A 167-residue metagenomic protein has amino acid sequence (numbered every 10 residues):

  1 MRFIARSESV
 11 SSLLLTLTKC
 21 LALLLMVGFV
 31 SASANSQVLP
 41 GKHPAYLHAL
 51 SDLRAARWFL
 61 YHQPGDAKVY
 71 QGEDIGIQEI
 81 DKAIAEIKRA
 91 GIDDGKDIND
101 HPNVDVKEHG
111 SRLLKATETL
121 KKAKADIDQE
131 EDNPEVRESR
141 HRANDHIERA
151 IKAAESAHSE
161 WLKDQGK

Functional and structural regions predicted by a protein language model:
M1-T16: N-terminal secretory signal peptides that target proteins for export/translocation
L17-S31: Bacterial N-terminal signal peptides
A34-K167: Long, charged/polar, soluble alpha-helical segments
